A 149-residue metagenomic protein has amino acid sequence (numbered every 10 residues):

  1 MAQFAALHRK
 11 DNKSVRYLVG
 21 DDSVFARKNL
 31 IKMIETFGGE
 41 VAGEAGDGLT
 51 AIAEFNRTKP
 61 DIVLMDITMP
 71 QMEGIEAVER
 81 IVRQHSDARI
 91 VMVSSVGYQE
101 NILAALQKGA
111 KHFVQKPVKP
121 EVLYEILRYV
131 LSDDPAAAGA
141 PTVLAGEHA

Functional and structural regions predicted by a protein language model:
A5-H8, E125, S132-A149: CheY-like receiver
V24-G43: Two-component/phosphorelay signaling modules centered on CheY-like receiver
D47-T50, E73-E76: Acidic catalytic/metal-coordinating carboxylates
V63, I67-Q71: The short loop immediately C-terminal to the conserved phospho-acceptor aspartate in CheY-like receiver
P70-E73, Y98: The feature encodes the CheY-like receiver
E100, V118-L127, G139: C-terminal output helix
